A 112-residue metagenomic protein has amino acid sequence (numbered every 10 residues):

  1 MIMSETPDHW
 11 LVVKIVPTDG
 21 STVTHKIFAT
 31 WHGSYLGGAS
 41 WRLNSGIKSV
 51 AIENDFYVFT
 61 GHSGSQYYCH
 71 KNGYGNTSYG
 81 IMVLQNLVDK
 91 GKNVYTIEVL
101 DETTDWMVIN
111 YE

Functional and structural regions predicted by a protein language model:
M1-V58, H62-E112: Cysteine-centric segments in proteins
